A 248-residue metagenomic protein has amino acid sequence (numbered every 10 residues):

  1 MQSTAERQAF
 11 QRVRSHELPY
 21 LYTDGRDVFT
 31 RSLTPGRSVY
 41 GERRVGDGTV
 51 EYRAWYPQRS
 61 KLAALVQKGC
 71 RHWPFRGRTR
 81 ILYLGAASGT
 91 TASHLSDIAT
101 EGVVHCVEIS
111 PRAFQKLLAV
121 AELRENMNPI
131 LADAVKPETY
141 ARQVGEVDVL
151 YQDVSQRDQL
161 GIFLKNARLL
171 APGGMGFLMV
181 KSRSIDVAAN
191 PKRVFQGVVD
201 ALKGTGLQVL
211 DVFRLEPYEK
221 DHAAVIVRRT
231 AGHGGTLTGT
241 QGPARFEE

Functional and structural regions predicted by a protein language model:
M1-Y52: N-terminal auxiliary segments of SAM/dcSAM-dependent transferases
Q2-R7, F163-H233, A244-E247: C-terminal substrate-binding/active-site "lid" region of AdoMet-derived donor-dependent transferases
V39-Y40, P57-T79: Conserved alpha-helix/loop element of class I SAM-dependent methyltransferases that forms part of the SAM/SAH-binding
F75-A87, H105: Conserved class I S-adenosyl-L-methionine
R76, A99-T100, L170-G173: Helix-to-beta-strand junctions that scaffold the AdoMet/dcAdoMet cofactor pocket in Class I SAM-dependent enzymes
S88-T100: Conserved SAM-binding loop of SAM-dependent methyltransferases across substrates and taxa, primarily the Class I
E101-V107: Short beta-strand element of Class I
V107-V147, Y151-D158: S-adenosyl-L-methionine
